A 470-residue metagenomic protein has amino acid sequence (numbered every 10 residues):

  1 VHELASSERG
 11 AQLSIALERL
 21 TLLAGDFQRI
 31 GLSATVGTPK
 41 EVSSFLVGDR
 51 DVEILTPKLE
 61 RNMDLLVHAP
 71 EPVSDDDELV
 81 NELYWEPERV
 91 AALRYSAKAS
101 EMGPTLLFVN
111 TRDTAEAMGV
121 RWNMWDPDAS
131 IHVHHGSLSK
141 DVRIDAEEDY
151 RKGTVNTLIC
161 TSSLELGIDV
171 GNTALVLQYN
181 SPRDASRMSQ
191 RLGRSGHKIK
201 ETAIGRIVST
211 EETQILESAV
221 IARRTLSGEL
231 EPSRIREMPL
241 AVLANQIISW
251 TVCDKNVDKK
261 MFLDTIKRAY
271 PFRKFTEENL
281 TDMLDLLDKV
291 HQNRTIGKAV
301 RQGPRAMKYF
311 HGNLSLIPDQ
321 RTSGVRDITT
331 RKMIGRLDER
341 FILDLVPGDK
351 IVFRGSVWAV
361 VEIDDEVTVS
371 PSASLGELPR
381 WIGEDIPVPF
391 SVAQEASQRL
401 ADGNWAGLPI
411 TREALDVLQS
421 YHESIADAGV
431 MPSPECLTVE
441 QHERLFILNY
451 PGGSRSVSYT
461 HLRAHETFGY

Functional and structural regions predicted by a protein language model:
V1-D254, K260-I296: Helicase motor core with emphasis on the C-terminal RecA-like subdomain
L32, F108-N110, C160-T161, G171 (+8 more regions): Generic beta-strand/beta-sheet core signal
A92-L93, R151, T157, T161 (+2 more regions): Phosphate-interacting basic helix/loop segments used at nucleotide- and nucleic-acid interfaces
S227, P239, Q320, I363-T438 (+1 more regions): Terminal, basic amphipathic appendages of nucleotide-handling enzymes
S233, M307-Y309, I425, P432: Long, charged amphipathic helices and adjacent flexible linkers at domain junctions
V242-L243, I247, C253-E278, V417-L448 (+1 more regions): Active-site phosphate/pyrophosphate-binding segments
K289, T295-V392: Conserved nucleotide-binding/hydrolysis modules and their immediate coupling elements across P-loop/ASCE NTPase motors
T460-T467: Conserved small/polar residues in nucleotide/adenosyl-binding loops
